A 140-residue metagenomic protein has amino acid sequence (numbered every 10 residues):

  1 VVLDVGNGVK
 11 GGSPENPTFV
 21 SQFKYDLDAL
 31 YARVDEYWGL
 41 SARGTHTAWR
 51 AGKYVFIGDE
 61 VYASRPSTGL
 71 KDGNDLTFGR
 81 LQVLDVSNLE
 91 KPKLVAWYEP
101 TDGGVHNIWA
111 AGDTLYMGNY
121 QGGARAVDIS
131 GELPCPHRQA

Functional and structural regions predicted by a protein language model:
V1-A140: Feature marking well-ordered beta-strand scaffolds used for ligand recognition
